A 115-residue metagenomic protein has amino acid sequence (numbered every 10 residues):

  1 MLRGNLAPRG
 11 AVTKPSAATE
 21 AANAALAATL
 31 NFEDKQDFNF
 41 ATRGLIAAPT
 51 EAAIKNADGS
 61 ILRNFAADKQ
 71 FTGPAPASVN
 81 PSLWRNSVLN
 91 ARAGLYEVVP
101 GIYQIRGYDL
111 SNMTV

Functional and structural regions predicted by a protein language model:
M1-R92: N-terminal pre-domain segments of enzymes
V88-V115: Conserved beta-strand hairpin/beta-sheet module of binuclear metal-dependent hydrolase folds, prominently
